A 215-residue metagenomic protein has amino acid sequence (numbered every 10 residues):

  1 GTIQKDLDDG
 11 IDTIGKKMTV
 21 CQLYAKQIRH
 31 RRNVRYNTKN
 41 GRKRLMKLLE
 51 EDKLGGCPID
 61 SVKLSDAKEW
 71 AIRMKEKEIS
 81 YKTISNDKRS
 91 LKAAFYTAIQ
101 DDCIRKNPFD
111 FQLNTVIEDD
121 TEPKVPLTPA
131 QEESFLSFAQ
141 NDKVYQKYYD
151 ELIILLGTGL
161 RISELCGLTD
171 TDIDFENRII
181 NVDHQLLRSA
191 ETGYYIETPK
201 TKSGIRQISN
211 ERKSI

Functional and structural regions predicted by a protein language model:
G1-E69: N-terminal DNA-binding module of tyrosine recombinases/phage integrases
Y24, A67, L91-A94, D102 (+6 more regions): Conserved hydrophobic/aromatic pocket- or pore-lining residues that grip, position, or stack substrates in active sites
A25, S61-L64, E76, S137 (+2 more regions): Phosphate-coordinating loops and pocket residues in cytosolic domains that bind phosphorylated ligands
Y36-N40, C57, Y81-S85, Q146-Y149: Short, solvent-exposed positions on alpha-helices
G41, L45, D66, R89-S90 (+3 more regions): Charged catalytic carboxylate motif
L48, C57-S65, E69, K77-Q112 (+1 more regions): N-terminal DNA-binding recognition helix of tyrosine site-specific recombinases/integrases
S85, Q100, I104-I162, C166-L168 (+2 more regions): Basic, Lys/Arg- and aromatic-enriched nucleic-acid-binding interface segment
N114, G167-I215: Conserved tyrosine-mediated DNA breakage-rejoining catalytic core shared by Y-recombinases
